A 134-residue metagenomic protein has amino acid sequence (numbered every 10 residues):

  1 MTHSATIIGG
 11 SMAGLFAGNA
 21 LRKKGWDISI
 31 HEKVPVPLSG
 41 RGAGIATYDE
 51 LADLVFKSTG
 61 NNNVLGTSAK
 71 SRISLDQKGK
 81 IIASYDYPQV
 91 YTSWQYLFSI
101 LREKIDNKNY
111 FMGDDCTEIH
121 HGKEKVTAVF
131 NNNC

Functional and structural regions predicted by a protein language model:
M1-A13: Beta1/beta-strand and adjacent pyrophosphate-binding region of the FAD-binding site in flavoprotein oxidoreductases
I8, R22-R41: Glycine-rich FAD pyrophosphate-binding loop
A13, A17, V36: Conserved Rossmann-like nucleotide-cofactor binding loop
A17-W26, L54-K57: A short, Lys/Arg-enriched amphipathic alpha-helix followed by its capping loop at the start of a domain
D27, N109-Y110: Conserved beta-strand segments of alpha/beta enzyme cores
V36-I105: Active-site-adjacent segment of FAD-dependent monooxygenases/related oxidoreductases
M112-V126: A conserved short coil-to-beta-strand element within the FAD-binding core of flavoproteins
F130-C134: Core beta-strand elements of the Rossmann-like FAD/NAD(P) dinucleotide-binding domain in flavoenzyme oxidoreductases
